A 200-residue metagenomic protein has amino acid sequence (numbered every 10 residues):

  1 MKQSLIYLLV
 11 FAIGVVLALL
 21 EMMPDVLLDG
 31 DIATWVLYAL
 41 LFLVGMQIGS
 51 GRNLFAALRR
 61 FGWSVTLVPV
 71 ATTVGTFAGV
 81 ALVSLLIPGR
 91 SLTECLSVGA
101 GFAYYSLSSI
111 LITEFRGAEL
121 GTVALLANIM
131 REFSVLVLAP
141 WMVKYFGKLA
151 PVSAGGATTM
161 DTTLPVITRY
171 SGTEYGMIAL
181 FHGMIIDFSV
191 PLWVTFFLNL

Functional and structural regions predicted by a protein language model:
M1-T76, L92-A103: Helical membrane-embedded segments and adjacent short helical loop/helix-boundary regions of multi-pass membrane
V15-L19, A78-L82, S108-L111, V137 (+2 more regions): Alpha-helical transmembrane segments of multipass membrane proteins
M22, I87-P88, R116, G147 (+1 more regions): Short helix-capping/hinge motifs at transmembrane helix termini and TM-loop junctions
M46-A57, S84, I110, A139-K144 (+1 more regions): C-terminal ends of transmembrane helices
R52-V80, G121-F133, I178-I186: Entry/N-cap segments of selected transmembrane alpha helices and their immediately preceding amphipathic helices
A56-G62, V74, L86-R90, M142-F146 (+1 more regions): Membrane-interface helix-loop junctions in multi-pass transporters/channels
T93-F133, F146-F181: Alpha-helical membrane segments and immediately flanking helix-loop junctions that form or couple to the substrate/ion
S189-L200: Juxtamembrane boundary at the C-terminal end of a transmembrane helix
